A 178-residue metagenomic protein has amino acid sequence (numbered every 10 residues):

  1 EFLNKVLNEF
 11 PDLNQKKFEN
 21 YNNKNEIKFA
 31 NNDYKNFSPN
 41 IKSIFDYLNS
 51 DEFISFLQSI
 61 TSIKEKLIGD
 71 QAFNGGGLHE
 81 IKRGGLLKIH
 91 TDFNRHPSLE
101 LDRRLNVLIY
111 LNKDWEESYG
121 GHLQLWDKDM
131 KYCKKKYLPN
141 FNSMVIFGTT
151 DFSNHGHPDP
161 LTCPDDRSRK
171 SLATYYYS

Functional and structural regions predicted by a protein language model:
E1-T61: Non-heme Fe(II)/2-oxoglutarate
L13-K17, E65, K113-E117: Proline-centered turn/helix-capping motifs that create local helix->coil transitions or kinks
D46, L67-D70, H79-E80, P97-L101: Short, conserved, surface-exposed binding loops centered on an aromatic residue
I60-I63, K88-R95: Short acidic (Asp/Glu) patches
K64-G75, Y119: A short coil-to-beta-strand element that immediately follows conserved catalytic motifs
F73-L87: Beta-rich nucleic-acid/ligand-interaction surfaces
G84, D92-R103, N112-S178: Catalytic core of Fe(II)/2-oxoglutarate
